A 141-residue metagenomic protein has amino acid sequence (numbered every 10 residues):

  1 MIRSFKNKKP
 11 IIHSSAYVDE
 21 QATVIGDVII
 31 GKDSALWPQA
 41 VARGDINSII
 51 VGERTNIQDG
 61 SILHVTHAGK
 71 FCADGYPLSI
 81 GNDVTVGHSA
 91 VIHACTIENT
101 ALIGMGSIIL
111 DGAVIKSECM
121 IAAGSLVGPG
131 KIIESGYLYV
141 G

Functional and structural regions predicted by a protein language model:
M1-D33, R54: Extended, small-residue-rich solenoid/repeat segments and analogous flexible loops that form exposed scaffolds
M1-I11, Q39, D45-I80, H88-G141: Glycine-rich hexapeptide-repeat left-handed beta-helix
D19, G44-D45: Thr-Gly-centered strand-to-loop micro-motif
T85: Short HxH-centered metal-ligating active-site micro-motif
